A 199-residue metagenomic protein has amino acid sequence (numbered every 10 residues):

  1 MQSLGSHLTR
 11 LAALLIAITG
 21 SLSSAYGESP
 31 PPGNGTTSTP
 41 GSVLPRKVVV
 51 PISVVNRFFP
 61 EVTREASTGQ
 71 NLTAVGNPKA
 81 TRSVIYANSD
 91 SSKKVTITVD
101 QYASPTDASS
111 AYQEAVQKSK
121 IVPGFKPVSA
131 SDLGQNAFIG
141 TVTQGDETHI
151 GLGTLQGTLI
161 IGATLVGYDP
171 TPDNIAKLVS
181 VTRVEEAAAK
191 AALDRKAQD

Functional and structural regions predicted by a protein language model:
Q2-A12: Bacterial N-terminal signal peptides that target proteins for export
A12-S21: Bacterial N-terminal signal peptides
Y26-D90, V122-D132, Y168-D199: N-terminal "mature-domain start" segment
T81-Y112: A short acidic-to-branched-hydrophobic micro-motif
R82-A87, T148-G157: Short, surface-exposed beta-strand/loop micro-motifs that present aromatic residues
T96-T98, T158-G167: Short, well-ordered beta-strand elements
Y102-S129: Long, charged/polar, surface-exposed segments that mediate recognition or autoinhibition
G124-I150: Signature of long, low-cysteine stretches enriched in small and polar/charged residues
